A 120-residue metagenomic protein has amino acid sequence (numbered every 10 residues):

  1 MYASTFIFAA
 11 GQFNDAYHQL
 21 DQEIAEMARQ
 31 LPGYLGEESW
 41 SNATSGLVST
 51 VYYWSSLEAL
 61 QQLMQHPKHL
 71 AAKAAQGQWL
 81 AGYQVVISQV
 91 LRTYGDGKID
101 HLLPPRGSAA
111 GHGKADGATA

Functional and structural regions predicted by a protein language model:
M1-V48, L57-Q65, L80-A120: Short S/T/G/P-rich N-terminal loop/turn motif that feeds into the first structured element of a domain
A75-W79: Arginine/glycine-rich "motif VI" loop of SF2 helicases in the C-terminal RecA-like domain
